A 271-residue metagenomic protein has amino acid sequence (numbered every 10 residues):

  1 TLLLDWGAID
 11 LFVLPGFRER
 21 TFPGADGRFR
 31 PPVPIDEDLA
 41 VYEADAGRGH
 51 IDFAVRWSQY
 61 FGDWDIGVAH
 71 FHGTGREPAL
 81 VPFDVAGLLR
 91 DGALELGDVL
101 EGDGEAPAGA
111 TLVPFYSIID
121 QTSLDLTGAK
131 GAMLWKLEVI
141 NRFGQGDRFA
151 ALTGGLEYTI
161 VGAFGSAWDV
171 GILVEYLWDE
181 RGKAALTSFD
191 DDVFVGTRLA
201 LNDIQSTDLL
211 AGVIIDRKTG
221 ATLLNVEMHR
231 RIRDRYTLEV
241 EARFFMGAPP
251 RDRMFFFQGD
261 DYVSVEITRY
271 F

Functional and structural regions predicted by a protein language model:
L3, G49-F53, I118-T122, A129 (+5 more regions): Residues that define the transmembrane beta-barrel architecture of outer-membrane proteins
L4-W6, V13-E19, F61-D63, H72-R76 (+8 more regions): Transmembrane beta-strands of outer-membrane beta-barrel pores
W6-L11, D63-I66, A132-K136, A163-G171 (+2 more regions): Repeated loop/turn-to-beta-strand initiation elements of outer-membrane beta-barrel proteins
L11, I66-H70, L126, L137 (+6 more regions): Membrane-embedded beta-strand positions of outer-membrane beta-barrel proteins
F22-R28, A79-V85, D147-T153, G182-S188 (+3 more regions): Outer-membrane beta-barrel translocator domains and adjoining extracellular loop/strand segments of Gram-negative
G27-D38, A79-P114, P250-M254: Solvent-exposed loop segments that connect transmembrane elements
Y116-A184: Long, well-ordered mid-to-C-terminal structural blocks that present hydrophobic/aromatic surfaces
L156, F257-F271: Outer-membrane beta-barrel "beta-signal"
